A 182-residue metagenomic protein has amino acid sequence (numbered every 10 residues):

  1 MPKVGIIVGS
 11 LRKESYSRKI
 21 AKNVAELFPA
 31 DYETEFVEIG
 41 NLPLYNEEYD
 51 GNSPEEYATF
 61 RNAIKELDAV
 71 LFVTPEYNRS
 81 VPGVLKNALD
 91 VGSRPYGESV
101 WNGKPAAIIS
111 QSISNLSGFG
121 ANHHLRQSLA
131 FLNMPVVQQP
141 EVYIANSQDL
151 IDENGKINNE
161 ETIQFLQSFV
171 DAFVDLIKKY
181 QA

Functional and structural regions predicted by a protein language model:
P2-D31: N-terminal beta1-alpha1 ligand-phosphate binding loop
V4, S17, A21, Y57 (+4 more regions): A general structural signal for well-ordered alpha-helical segments in protein cores
P29-E35, P135: A generic structural motif
I39-E55: N-terminal beta-loop-helix "entrance" segment that forms/cooperates in small-molecule cofactor or anionic ligand
P54-L132: Helix-loop-strand module that forms the ligand-binding subsite of alpha/beta enzymes
T59, P135-A182: Glycine-rich phosphate/pyrophosphate-binding loop and the adjoining helix
